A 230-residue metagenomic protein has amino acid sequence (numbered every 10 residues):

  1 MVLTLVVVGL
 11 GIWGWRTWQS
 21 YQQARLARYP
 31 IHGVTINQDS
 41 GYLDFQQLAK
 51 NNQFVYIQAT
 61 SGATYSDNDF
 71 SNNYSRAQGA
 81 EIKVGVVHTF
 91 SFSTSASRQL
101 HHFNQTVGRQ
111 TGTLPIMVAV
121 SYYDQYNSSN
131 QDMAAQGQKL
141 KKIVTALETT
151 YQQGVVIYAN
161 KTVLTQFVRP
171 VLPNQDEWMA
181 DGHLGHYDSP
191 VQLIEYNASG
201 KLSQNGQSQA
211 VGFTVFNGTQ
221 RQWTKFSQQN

Functional and structural regions predicted by a protein language model:
M1-R16: Hydrophobic membrane-insertion alpha-helices, especially the h-region of bacterial N-terminal signal peptides
W18-Q22: Hydrophobic alpha-helical transmembrane segments in integral membrane proteins
Q23, R28-G33, G41, L172-N230: Functionally critical loop-and-helix segments that line ligand-binding/catalytic clefts of soluble enzyme domains
L26-P30, I36-Y42, Q58-K142, E148-T150: Substrate-binding cleft of extracellular glycoside hydrolase catalytic domains
H32-I36, Q53-I57, I82-H88, I116-V118 (+4 more regions): Hydrophobic faces of well-ordered beta-strands that scaffold small-molecule active sites in alpha/beta enzyme cores
M117-D188: Catalytic domains of cell-wall/extracellular-matrix polysaccharide-remodeling enzymes, centered on de-N-acetylation
